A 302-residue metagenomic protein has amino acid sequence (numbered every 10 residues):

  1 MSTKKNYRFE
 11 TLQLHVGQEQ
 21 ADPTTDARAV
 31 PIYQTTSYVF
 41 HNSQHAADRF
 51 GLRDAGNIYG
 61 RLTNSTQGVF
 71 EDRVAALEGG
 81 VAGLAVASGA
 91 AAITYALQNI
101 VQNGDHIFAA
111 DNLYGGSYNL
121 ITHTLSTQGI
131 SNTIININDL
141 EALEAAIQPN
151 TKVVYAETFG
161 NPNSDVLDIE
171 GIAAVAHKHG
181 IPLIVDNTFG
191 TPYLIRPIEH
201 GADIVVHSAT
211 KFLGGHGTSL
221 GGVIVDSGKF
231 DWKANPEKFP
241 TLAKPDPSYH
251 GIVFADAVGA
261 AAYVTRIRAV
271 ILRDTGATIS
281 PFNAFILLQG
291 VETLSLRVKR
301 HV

Functional and structural regions predicted by a protein language model:
S2-K4, Q20-A21, L84-V302: Conserved PLP-enzyme active-site core in the AAT-like
S2-N64, D72-R73: N-terminal "arm"/small-domain region of PLP-dependent enzymes with the aminotransferase-like
Y7, A27-V30, G68, G79 (+2 more regions): Short, basic and Ser/Thr-rich N-terminal targeting/leader segments
E10-Q13, E71-A76, G201-D203, H207: Short, hydrophobic/aliphatic alpha-helical segments
N42-A91, G116-T124: Conserved N-terminal alpha-helix of the aminotransferase class I/II PLP-enzyme fold
